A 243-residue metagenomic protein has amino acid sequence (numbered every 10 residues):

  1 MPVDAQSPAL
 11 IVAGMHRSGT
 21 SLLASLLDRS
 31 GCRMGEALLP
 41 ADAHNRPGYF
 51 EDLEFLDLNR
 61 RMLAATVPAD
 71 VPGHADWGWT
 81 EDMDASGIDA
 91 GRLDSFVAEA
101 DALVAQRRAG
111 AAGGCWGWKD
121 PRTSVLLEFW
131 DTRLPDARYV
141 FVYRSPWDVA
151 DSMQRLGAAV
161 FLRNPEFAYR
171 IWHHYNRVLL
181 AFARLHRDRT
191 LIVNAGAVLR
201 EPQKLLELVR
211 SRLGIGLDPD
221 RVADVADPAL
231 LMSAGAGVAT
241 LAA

Functional and structural regions predicted by a protein language model:
M1-F96, P228-S233: PAPS-dependent sulfotransferase catalytic core
L10, R138-V140, L191-V193: Hydrophobic/aromatic beta-strand patches that form the interior of the parallel beta-sheet core in alpha/beta enzyme
R17-S18, S30-R33, P40-A43, R122-V125 (+3 more regions): Short, solvent-exposed loop/turn segments at secondary-structure junctions
L39-R46, D151, R184-A243: The conserved 3'-phosphoadenosine-5'-phosphosulfate
R92-F129: Glycine-rich phosphate-binding loop used to anchor ATP phosphates in small-molecule kinases, encompassing both
Q106-G110, V178-L191: A structural motif corresponding to the C-terminal end of an alpha-helix and its immediate exit/capping segment
K119-D120, W130-Q154, W172, L179: Conserved phosphate-donor/acceptor-positioning beta-strand/loop module used by diverse small-molecule
L156-N164: Short glycine/proline- and charge-enriched loop/turn segments that cap or connect secondary-structure elements
